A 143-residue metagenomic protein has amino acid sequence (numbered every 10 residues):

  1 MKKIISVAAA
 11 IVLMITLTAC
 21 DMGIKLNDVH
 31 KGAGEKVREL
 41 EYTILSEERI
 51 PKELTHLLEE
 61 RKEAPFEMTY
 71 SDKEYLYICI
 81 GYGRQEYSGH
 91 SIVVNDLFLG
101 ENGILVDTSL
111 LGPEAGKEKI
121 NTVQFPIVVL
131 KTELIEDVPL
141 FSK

Functional and structural regions predicted by a protein language model:
M1-I24: Sec-dependent N-terminal signal peptides of Gram-positive bacterial secreted proteins and lipoproteins
C20-K143: Exposed, flexible binding/inhibitory loops of compact, secreted disulfide-stabilized domains
